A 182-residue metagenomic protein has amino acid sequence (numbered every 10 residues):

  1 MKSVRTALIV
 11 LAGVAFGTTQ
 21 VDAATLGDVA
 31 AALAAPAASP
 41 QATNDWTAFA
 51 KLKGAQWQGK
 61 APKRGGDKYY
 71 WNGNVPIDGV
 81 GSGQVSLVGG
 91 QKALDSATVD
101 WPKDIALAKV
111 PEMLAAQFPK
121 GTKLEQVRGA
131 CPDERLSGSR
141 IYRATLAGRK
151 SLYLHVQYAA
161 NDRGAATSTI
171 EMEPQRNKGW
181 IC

Functional and structural regions predicted by a protein language model:
M1-L8: Bacterial N-terminal signal peptides that target proteins for export
G17-A23: Sec/Tat signal peptide C-region and signal peptidase I cleavage site
T25-L87: N-terminal secretory signal peptides
D78-G89, K150-A160: Broad, structure-driven detector of short, well-ordered beta-strand segments within folded domains
V80-S139: Long, charged/polar, surface-exposed segments that mediate recognition or autoinhibition
L136-R143, G148: Mature extracytoplasmic/lumenal regions of exported proteins
V156-E171: Short, exposed beta-strand-loop hairpins at the edges of beta-sheets in extracellular/periplasmic proteins
T167-C182: Short, low-complexity, Pro/Ser/Thr/Gly-rich segments in the mature regions of secreted, periplasmic
